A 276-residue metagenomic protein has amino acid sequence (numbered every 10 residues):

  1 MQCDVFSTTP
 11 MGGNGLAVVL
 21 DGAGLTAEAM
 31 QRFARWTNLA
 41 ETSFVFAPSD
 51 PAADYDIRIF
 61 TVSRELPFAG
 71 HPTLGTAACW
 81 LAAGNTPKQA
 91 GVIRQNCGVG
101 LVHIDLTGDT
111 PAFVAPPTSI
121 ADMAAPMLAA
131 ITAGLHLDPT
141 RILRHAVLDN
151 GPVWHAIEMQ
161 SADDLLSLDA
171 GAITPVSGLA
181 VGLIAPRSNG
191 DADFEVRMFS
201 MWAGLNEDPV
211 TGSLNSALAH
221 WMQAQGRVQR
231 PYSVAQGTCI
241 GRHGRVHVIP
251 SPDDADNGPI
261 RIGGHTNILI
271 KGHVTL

Functional and structural regions predicted by a protein language model:
M1-F68, L74-L276: Active-site proximal loop and beta-alpha junction motif in alpha/beta enzyme cores
